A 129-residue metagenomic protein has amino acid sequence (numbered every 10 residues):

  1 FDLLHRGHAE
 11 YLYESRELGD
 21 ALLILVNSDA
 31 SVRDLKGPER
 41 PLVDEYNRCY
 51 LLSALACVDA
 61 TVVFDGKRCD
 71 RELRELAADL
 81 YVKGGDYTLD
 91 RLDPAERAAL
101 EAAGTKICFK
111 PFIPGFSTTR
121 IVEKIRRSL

Functional and structural regions predicted by a protein language model:
F1-L129: Nucleotidyltransferase catalytic core that binds NTPs
